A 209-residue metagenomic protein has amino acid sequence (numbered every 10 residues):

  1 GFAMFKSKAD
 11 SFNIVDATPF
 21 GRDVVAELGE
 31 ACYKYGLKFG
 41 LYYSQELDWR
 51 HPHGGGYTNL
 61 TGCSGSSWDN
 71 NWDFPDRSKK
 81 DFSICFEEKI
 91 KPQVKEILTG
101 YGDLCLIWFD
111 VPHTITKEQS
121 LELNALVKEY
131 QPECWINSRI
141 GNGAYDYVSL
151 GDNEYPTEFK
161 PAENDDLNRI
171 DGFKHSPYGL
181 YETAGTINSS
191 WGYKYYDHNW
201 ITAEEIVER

Functional and structural regions predicted by a protein language model:
G1-R209: Mature catalytic domains of secreted/periplasmic carbohydrate-active enzymes
